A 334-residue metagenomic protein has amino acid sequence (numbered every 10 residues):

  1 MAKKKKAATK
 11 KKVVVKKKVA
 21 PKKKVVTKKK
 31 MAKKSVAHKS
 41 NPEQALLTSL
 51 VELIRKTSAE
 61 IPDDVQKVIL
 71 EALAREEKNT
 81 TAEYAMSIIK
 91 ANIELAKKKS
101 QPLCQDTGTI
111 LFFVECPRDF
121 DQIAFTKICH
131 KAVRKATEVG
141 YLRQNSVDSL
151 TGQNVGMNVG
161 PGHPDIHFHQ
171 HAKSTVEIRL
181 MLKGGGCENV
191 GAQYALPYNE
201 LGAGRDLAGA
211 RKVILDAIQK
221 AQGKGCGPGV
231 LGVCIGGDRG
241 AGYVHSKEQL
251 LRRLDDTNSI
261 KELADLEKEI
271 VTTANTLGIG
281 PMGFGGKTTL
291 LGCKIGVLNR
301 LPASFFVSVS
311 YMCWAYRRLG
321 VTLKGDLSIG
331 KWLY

Functional and structural regions predicted by a protein language model:
M1-V36: Polybasic, lysine-enriched low-complexity intrinsically disordered terminal tails
K33-V233, D238-Y334: Non-transmembrane, aqueous-exposed alpha-helical and coiled segments at domain scale
